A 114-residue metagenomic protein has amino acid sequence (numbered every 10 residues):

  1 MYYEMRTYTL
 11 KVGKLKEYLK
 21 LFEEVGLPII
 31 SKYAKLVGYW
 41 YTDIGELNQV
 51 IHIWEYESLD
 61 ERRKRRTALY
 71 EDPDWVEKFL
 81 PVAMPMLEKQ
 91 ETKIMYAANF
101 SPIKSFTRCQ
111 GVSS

Functional and structural regions predicted by a protein language model:
Y3-Y8, I51: Active-site-flanking beta-strand signature of metal-NTP-handling nucleotidyl enzymes and homologous cyclase-like
T9-L19: Short, surface-exposed ligand-recognition loops at beta-strand->loop->(often short) alpha-helix junctions that present
L15, E61, S101-I103: Intrinsically disordered, low-complexity acidic/polar segments
E17-G38, E46, E57-M95, S114: An amphipathic, aromatic/His-enriched active-site/gating alpha helix that lines ligand/cofactor pockets
G45-I51: The conserved glycine-aromatic submotif of the RRM
W54: Short pocket-lining segment of the protein kinase catalytic domain that shapes the ATP-binding cleft
Y96-S114: Acidic/histidine-enriched, glycine/proline-rich intrinsically disordered or flexible terminal extensions
